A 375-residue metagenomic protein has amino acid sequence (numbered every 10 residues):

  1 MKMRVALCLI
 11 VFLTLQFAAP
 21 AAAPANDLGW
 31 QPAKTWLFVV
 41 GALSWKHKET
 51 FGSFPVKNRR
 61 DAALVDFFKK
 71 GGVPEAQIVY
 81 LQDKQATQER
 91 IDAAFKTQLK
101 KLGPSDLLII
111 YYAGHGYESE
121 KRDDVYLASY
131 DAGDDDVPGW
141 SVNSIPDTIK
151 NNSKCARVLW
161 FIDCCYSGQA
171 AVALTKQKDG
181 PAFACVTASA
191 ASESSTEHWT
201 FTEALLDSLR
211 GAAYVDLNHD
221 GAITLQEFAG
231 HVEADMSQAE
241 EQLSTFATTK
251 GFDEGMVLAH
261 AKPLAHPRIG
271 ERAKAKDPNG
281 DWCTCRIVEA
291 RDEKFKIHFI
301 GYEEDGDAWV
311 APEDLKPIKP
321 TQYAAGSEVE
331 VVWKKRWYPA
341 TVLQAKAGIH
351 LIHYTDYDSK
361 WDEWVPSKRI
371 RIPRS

Functional and structural regions predicted by a protein language model:
M1-C8: Bacterial N-terminal signal peptides that target proteins for export
K2, L13, F17-G270: Cysteine endopeptidase catalytic domains of the caspase/legumain-like
C8, P20-P24, D292, A347: Short stretches within intrinsically disordered, low-complexity N-terminal or propeptide regions
A265-S375: Eukaryotic chromatin- and chromosome-associated nuclear factors, especially histone mark writers/erasers/readers
